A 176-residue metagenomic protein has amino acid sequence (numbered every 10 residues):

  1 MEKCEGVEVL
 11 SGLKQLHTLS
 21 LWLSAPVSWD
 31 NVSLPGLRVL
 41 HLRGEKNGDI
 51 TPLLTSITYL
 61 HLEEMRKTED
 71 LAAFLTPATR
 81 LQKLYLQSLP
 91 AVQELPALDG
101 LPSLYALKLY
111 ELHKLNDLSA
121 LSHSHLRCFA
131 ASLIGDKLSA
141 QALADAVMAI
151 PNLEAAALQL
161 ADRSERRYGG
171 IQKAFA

Functional and structural regions predicted by a protein language model:
M1-E8, Q15-I50, L54-T76, R80-Q93 (+2 more regions): Concave beta-strand-loop units of leucine-rich repeat
